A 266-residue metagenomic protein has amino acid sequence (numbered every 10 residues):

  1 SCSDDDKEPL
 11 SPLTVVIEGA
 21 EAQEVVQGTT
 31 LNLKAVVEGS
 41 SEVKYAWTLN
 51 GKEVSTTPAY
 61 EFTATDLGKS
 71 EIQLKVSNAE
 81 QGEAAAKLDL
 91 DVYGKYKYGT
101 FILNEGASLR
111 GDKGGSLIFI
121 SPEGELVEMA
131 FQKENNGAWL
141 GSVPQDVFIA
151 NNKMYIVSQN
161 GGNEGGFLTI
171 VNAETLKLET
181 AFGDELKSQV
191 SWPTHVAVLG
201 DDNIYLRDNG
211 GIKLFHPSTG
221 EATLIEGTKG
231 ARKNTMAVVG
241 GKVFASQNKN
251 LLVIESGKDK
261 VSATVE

Functional and structural regions predicted by a protein language model:
S1-E24, A79-T100: Bacterial Sec-dependent N-terminal signal peptides
E24-E38: A short beta-strand segment in extracellular, disulfide-stabilized domains
G39-A46: Solvent-exposed loop segments of extracellular immunoglobulin-like
A46-T63: Surface-exposed, flexible coil segments in extracellular/virion-facing regions
Y96-T100, N151-N152, D201-D202, G240-K242: Short coil/turn segments that connect the beta-strands within blades of beta-propeller domains
G106-G111, N160-E164, G211-I212, N250: Short glycine/acidic-enriched loop and turn motifs that connect beta-strands
S121-G124, N172-L176, H216-G220, E255-D259: Short loop/turn segments that connect beta-strands within beta-propeller blades
G137-F148, K187-L199, K229-G241, E266: Repeated scaffold domains used in trafficking and secretory/extracellular systems, primarily beta-propellers
